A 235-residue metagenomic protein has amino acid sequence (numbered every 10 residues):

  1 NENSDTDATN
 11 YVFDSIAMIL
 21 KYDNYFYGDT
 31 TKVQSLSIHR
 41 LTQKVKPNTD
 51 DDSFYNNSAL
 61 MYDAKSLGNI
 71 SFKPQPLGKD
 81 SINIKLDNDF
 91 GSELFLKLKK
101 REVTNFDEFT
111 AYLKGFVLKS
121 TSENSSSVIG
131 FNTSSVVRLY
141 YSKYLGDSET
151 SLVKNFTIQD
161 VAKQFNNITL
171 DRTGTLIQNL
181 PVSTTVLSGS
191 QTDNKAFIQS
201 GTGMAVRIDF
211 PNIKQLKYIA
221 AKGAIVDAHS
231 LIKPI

Functional and structural regions predicted by a protein language model:
N1-I235: Secreted, disulfide-rich extracellular signaling modules
